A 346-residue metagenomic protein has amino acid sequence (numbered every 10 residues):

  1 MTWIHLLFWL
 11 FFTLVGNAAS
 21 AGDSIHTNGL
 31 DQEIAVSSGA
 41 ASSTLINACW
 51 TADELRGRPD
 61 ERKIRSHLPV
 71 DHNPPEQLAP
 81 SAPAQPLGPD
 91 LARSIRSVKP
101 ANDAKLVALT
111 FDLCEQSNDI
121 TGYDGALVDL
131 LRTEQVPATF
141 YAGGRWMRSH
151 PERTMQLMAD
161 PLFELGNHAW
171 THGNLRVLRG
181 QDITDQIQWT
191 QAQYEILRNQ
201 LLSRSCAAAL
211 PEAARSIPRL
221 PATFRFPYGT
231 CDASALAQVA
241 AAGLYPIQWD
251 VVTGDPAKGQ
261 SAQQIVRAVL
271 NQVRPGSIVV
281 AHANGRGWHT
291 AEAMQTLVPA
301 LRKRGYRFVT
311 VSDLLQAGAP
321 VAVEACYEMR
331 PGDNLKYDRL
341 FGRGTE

Functional and structural regions predicted by a protein language model:
M1-W3: N-terminal hydrophobic targeting signals that begin at the initiator methionine
H5-G16: Bacterial N-terminal signal peptides
N17-F111, Q116-G122, T154-M155, L297 (+2 more regions): N-terminal pre-catalytic segment of deacetylase/amide-hydrolase enzymes
R65-R176, D182, Q188-R215, L220-P221: Active-site beta->alpha N-cap acidic-glycine motif
R148-E152, W170-R307, V311-E328: Catalytic domains of cell-wall/extracellular-matrix polysaccharide-remodeling enzymes, centered on de-N-acetylation
